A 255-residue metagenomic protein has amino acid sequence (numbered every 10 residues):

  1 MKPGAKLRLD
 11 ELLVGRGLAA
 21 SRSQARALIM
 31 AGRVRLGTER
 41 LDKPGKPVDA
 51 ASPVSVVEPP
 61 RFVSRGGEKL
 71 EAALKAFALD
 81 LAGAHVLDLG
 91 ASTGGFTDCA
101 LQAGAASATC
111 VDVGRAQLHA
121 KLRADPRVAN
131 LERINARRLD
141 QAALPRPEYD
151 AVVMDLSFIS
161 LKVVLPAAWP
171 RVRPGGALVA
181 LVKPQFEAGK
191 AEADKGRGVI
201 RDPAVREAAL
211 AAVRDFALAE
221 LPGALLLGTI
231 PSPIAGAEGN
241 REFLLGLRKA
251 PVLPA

Functional and structural regions predicted by a protein language model:
M1-S52: A basic, amphipathic helix-loop patch mediating RNA/tRNA/ribosome contacts
L81-S92: Conserved class I S-adenosyl-L-methionine
C99-S107: Conserved S-adenosyl-L-methionine
S107-V163: S-adenosyl-L-methionine
K162-A177: A short glycine-rich, Lys/Arg-flanked "PGG" loop and its adjoining helix->strand segment in the class I
G175-Q185: Conserved beta-strand signature within the Rossmann-like core of class I S-adenosyl-L-methionine
P184-D202: Short, glycine-/aromatic-enriched active-site segment of Class I SAM-dependent methyltransferases
L221, I234-A255: Core SAM-dependent methyltransferase catalytic element
